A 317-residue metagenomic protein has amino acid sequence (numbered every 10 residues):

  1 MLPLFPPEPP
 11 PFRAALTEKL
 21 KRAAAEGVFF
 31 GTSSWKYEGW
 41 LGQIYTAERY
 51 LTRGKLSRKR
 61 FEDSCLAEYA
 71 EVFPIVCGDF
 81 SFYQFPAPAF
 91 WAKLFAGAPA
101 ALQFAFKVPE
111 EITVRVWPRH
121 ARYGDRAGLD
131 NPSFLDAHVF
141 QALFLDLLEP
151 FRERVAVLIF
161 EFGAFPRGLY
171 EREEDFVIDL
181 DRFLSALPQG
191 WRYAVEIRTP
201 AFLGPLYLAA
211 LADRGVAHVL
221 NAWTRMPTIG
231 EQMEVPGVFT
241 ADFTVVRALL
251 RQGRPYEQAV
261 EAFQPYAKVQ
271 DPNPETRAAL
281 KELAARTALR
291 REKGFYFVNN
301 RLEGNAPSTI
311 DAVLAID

Functional and structural regions predicted by a protein language model:
M1-D317: Residues lining hydrophobic/aromatic ligand-binding pockets adjacent to catalytic sites
